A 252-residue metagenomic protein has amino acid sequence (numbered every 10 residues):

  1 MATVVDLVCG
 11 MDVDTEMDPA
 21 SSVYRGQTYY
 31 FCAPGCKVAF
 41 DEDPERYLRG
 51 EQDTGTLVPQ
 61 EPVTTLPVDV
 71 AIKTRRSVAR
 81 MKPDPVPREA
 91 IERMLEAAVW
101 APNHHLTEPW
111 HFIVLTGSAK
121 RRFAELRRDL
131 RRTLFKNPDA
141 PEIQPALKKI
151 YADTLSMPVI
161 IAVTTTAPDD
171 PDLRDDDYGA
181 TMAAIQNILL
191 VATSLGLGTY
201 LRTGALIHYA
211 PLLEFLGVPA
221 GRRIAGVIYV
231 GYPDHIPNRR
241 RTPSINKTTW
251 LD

Functional and structural regions predicted by a protein language model:
V4, Q27-Y30: Cys/His-enriched microdomains
D6-C9: Short cysteine-rich clusters marking metal-coordination/redox-active sites
D12, P34-G35, A39: Cys/His-rich metal-chelating microdomains
E16-P19, P44: Short Cys/His-rich "knuckle" micro-motifs
P19-T28: Short linker/helix segments within small regulatory modules
D53-S156, D252: N-terminal amphipathic, basic helical "cap/leader" segment at the start of enzyme domains
Q60-T64, A71, I224-D252: C-terminal helix-cap and adjacent tail motif
R75, A98, I161, A167-F215: Small-aliphatic-rich amphipathic alpha-helix that forms the alpha element of a beta-alpha
